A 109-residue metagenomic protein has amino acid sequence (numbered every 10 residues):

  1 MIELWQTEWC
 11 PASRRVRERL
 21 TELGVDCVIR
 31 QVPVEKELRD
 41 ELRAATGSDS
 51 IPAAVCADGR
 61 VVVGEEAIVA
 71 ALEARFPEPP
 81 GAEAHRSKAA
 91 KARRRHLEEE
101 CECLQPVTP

Functional and structural regions predicted by a protein language model:
M1-E8, A12-P109: GST-like domain detector, emphasizing the conserved glutathione-binding G-site in the N-terminal thioredoxin-like
